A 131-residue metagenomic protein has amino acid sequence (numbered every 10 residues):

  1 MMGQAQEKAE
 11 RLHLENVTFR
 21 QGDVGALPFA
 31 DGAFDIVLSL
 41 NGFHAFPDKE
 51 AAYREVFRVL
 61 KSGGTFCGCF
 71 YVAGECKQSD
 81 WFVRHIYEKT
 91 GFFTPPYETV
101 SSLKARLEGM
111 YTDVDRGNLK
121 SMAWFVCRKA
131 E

Functional and structural regions predicted by a protein language model:
M1-A26: Class I SAM-dependent methyltransferase SAM/SAH-binding core
R20, L38-S39, C67: Conserved Rossmann-like nucleotide-binding pocket used by diverse enzymes that bind dinucleotide cofactors
G22-V37: A short acidic, Gly/Pro-enriched loop at the edge of an enzyme's catalytic core that lines a small-molecule cofactor
I36-D48: A short SAM/SAH-binding and catalytic strip from SAM-dependent methyltransferases
P47, K61, E108: Short conserved AdoMet
E50-S62: A short glycine-rich, Lys/Arg-flanked "PGG" loop and its adjoining helix->strand segment in the class I
C67-F125: C-terminal alpha-helical "lid/dimerization" subdomain adjacent to the S-adenosyl-L-methionine
F125-E131: C-terminal lobe and adjacent flexible extensions of AdoMet/dcAdoMet transferase-like proteins
